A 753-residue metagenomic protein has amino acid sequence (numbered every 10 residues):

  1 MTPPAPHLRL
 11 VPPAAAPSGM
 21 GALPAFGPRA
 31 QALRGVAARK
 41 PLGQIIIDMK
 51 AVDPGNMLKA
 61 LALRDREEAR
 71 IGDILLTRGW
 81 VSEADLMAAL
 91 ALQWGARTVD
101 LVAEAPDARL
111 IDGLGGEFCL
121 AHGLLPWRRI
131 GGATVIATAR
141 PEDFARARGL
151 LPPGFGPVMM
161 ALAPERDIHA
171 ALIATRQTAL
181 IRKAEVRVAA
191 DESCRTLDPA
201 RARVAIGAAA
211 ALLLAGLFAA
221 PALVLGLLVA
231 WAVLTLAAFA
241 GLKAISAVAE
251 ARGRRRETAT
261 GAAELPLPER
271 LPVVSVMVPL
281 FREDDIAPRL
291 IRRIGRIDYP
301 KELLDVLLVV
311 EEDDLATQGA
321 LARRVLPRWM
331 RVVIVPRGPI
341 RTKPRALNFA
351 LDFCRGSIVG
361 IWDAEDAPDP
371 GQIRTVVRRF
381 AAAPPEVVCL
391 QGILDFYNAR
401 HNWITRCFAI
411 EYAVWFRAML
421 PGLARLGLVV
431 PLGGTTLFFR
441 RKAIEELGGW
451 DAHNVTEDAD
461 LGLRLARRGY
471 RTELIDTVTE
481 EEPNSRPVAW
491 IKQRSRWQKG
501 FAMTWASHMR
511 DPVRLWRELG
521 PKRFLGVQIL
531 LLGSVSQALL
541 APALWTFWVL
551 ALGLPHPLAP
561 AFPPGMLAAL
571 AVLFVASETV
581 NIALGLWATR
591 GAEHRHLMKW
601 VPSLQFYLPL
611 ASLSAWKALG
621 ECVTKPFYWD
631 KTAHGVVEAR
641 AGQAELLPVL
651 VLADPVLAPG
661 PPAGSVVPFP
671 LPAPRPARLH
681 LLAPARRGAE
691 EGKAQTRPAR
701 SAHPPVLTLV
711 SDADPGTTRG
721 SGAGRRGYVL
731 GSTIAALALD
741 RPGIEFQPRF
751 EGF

Functional and structural regions predicted by a protein language model:
M1-L162, R166: Non-catalytic accessory regions
R166-T175, A190, L242-V273, D284-K301 (+4 more regions): Juxtamembrane C-terminal module of membrane proteins
A171-A209: Cytosolic-side membrane-insertion boundary helix
P272-S275, D305, E445, D460: Cell-envelope/extracellular polymer assembly enzymes that use nucleotide-activated donors
G295-G338: Acidic donor-binding segment of Leloir-type glycosyltransferases
R323-S357, P370-V455, S495-S507: Long helical/loop segments within the catalytic core of UDP-sugar-dependent glycosyltransferases, especially the large
V455-L461: Acidic donor-binding loop at a coil-to-helix junction in glycosyltransferase catalytic cores that engages
G462-E480: Catalytic donor-sugar/metal-binding loop of nucleotide-sugar-dependent glycosyltransferases
